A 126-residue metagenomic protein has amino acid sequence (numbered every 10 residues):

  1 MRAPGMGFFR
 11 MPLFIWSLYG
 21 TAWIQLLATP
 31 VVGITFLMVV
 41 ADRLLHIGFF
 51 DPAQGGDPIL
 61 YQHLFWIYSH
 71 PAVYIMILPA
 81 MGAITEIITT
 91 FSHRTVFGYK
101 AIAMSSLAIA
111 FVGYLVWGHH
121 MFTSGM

Functional and structural regions predicted by a protein language model:
M1-M126: Membrane-embedded and interfacial regions of multi-pass energy-transducing membrane proteins
